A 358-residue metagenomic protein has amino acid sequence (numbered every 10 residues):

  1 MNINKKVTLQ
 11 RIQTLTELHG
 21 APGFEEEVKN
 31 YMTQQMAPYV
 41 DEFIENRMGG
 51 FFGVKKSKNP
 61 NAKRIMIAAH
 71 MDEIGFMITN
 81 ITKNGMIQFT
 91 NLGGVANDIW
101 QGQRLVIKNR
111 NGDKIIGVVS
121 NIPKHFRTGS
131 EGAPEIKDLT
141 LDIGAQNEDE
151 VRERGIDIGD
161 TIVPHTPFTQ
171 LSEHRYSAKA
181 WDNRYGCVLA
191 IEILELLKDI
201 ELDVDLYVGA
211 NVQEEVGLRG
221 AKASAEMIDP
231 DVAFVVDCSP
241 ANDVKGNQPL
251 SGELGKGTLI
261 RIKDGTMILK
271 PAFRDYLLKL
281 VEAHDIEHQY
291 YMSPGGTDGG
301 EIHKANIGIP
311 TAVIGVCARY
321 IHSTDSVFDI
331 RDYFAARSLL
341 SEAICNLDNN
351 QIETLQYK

Functional and structural regions predicted by a protein language model:
M1-K358: N-terminal hydrophobic/helix-forming segments and targeting peptides
